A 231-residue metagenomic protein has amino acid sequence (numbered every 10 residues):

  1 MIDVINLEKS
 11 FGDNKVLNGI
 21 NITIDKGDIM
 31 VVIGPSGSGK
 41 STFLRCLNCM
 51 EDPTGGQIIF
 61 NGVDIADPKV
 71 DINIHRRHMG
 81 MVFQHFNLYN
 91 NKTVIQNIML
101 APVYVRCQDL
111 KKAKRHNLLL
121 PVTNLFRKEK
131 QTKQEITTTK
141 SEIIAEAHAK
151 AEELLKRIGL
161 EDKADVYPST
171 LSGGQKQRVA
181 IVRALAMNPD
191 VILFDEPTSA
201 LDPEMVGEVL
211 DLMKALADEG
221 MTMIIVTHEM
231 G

Functional and structural regions predicted by a protein language model:
N48: Helix-to-loop junction immediately C-terminal to a conserved catalytic motif
G56-D67, R115: Conserved ABC transporter NBD signature motif
I65-G80, Y104, K140-A149, D218: ABC ATPase NBD coupling module
V166, M187, E219: Conserved signature/switch motifs of ABC ATPase nucleotide-binding domains
Y167-L171, Q175: Conserved ABC ATPase signature
I192-D195: Catalytic Walker B motif of ABC-type/P-loop ATPase nucleotide-binding domains
P203-M205: Helix N-cap at the start of a conserved alpha-helix in ABC-type nucleotide-binding domains
